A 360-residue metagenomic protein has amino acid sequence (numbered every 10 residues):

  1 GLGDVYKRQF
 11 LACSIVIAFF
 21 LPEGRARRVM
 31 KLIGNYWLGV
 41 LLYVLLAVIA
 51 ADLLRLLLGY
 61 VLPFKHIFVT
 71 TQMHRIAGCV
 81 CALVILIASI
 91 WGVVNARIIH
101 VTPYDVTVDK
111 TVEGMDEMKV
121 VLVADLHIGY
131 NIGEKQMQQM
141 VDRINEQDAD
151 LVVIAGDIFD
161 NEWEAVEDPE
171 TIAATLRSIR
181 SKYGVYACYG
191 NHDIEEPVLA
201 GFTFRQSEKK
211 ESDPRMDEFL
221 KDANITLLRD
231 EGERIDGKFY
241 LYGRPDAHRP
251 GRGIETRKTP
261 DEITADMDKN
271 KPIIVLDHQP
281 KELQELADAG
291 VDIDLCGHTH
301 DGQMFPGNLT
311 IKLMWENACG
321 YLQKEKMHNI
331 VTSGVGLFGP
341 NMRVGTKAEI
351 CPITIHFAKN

Functional and structural regions predicted by a protein language model:
L2-Y6: Short, small-residue-biased leader/transition segments that mark boundaries at the very start of proteins
K7-S14, Y43-A50, L54, V80-I87: Lipid-exposed faces of alpha-helical membrane segments in multi-pass integral membrane proteins
L11-F19, L86-R97: Transmembrane alpha-helical segments that form the membrane-embedded catalytic/substrate-channel core of multi-pass
C13-L41, R55-I67: Membrane-interfacial interhelical loops
L46-C79: Cytosolic-side transmembrane helix boundary signature
V69-N95: Internal/C-terminal transmembrane anchor helices
I98-T111: Alpha-helical transmembrane signal-anchor/signal-peptide segments
T111-N360: Soluble catalytic domains of enzymes that build or remodel membrane lipids, polysaccharides, and related
